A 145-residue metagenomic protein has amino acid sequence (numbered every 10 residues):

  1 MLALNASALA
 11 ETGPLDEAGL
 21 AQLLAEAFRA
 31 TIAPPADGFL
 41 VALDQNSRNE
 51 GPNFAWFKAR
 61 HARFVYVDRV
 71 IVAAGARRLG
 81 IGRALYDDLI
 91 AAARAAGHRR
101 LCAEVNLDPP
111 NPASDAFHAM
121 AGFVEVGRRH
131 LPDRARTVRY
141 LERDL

Functional and structural regions predicted by a protein language model:
M1-A18, P34-D37: Short amphipathic alpha-helix that is part of the acyltransferase structural core
F28-D44: Conserved beta-hairpin
V41-R69, L131: Conserved acyl-donor/pantetheine-binding loop and adjacent beta-alpha core of acyl/acetyltransferases and related
D68, A73, N106: Residue-level recognition of the GNAT/N-acetyltransferase active site
V72, R78-A93, M120: Conserved acetyl-CoA-binding loop-helix of GNAT-fold acetyltransferases
R83, L107-G127: Conserved active-site alpha-helix within GNAT-family acetyltransferase domains
A93-D108: Conserved GNAT acetyl-CoA-binding A-motif
R128-L145: C-terminal "cap" of GNAT-fold acetyltransferases
